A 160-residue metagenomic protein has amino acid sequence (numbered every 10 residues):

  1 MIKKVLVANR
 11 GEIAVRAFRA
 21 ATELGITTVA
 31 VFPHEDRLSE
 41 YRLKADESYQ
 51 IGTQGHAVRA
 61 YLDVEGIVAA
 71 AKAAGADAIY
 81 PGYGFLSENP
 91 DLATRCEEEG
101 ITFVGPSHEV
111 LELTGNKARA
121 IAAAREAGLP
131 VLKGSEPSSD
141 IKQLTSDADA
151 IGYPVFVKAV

Functional and structural regions predicted by a protein language model:
M1-V160: N-terminal beta-alpha lobe that positions the nucleotide/phosphoryl donor in ATP/NTP-coupled carboxylate activation
